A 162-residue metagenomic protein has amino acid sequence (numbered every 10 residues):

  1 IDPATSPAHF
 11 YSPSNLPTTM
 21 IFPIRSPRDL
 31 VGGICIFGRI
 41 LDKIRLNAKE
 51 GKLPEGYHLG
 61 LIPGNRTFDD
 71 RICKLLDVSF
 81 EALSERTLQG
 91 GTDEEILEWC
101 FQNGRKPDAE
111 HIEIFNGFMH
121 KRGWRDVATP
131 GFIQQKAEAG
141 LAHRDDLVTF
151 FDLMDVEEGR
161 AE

Functional and structural regions predicted by a protein language model:
I1-T19: N-terminal amphipathic/basic-hydrophobic helices that include classical n-h-c signal peptides and signal-anchor
A4, P13, I40-L46, T67: Generic hydrophobic, helix-prone segments enriched in Leu/Val/Ile
T19-L61, I112-E162: Polar/charged low-complexity regulatory segments
P54-F101: Amphipathic alpha-helical packing elements
L76-F80, G104, D108, G123: Short alpha-helix boundary/capping elements
S79, T92-D93, D108, D146-T149: A diffuse structural propensity rather than consistent per-protein peaks
D93-P107, E113-G117: Charged interaction scaffolds used for protein-protein
